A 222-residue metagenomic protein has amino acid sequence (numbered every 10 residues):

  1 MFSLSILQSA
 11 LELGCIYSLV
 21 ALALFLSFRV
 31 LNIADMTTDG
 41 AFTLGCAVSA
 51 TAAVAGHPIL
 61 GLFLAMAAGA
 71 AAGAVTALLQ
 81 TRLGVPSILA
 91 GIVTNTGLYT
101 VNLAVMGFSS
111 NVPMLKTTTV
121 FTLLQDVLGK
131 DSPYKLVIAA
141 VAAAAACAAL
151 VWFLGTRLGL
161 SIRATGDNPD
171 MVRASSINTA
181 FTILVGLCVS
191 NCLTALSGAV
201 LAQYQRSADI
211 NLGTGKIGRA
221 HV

Functional and structural regions predicted by a protein language model:
M1-V20, V48, G56-L60, D126 (+1 more regions): Membrane-interfacial amphipathic/re-entrant helices at transmembrane-helix boundaries
L7, C15, G40, I59-A67 (+3 more regions): Hydrophobic alpha-helical transmembrane segments
C15-A23, G40-L44, A71-A74, A144 (+3 more regions): Hydrophobic alpha-helical segments embedded in the membrane of multi-pass proteins
L26, T51, A74-R82, V101-F108 (+2 more regions): Membrane-interface helix caps of multi-pass small-molecule transporters
S27-G45, L79-T94, S161, V185 (+1 more regions): Short, non-helical or kinked segments that cap or interrupt transmembrane helices
H57-T96, V141-A146: Alpha-helical transmembrane segments within multi-pass membrane transporters and channels
A72, S132-D209: Helix-loop-helix "hairpin" substructures at the membrane interface of multi-pass membrane proteins
S87, G91-G155, V185, R206-D209 (+1 more regions): Transmembrane helix-bundle core of multi-pass membrane transporters and related energy-transducing complexes
